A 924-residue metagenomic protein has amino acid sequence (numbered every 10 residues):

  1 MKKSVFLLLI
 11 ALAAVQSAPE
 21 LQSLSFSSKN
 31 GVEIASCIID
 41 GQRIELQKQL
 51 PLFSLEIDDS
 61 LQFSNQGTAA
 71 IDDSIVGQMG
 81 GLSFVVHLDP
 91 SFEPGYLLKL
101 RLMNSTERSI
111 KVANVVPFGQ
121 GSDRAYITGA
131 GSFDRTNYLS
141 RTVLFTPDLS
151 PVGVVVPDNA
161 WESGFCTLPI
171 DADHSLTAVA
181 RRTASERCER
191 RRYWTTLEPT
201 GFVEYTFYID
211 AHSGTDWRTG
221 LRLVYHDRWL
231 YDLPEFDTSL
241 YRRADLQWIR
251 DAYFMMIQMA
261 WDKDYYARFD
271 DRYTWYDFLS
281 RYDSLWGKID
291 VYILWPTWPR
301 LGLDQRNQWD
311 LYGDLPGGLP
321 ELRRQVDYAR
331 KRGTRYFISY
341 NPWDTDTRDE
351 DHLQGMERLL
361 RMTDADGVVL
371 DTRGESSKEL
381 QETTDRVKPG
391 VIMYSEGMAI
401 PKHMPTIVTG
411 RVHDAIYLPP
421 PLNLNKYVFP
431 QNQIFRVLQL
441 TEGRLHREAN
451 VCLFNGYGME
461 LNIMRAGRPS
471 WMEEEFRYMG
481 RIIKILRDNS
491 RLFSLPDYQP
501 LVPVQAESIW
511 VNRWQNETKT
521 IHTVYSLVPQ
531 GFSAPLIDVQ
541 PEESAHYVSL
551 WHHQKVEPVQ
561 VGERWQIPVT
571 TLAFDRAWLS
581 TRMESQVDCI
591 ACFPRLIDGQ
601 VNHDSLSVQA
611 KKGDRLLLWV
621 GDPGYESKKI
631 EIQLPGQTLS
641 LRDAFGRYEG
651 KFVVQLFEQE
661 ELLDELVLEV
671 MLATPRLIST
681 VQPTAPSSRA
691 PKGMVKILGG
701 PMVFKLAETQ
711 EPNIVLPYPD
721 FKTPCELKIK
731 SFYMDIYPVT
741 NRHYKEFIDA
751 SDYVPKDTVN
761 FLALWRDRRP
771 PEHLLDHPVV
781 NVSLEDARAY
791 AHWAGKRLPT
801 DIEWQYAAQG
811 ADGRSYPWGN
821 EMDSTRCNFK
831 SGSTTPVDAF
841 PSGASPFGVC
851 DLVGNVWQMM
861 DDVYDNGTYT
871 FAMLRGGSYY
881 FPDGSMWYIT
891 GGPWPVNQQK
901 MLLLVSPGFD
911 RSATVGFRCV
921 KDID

Functional and structural regions predicted by a protein language model:
L24-S28, V32-T274, L279-V291, G467-W471 (+4 more regions): Carbohydrate-recognition beta-sandwich/jelly-roll modules in extracellular/periplasmic carbohydrate-active proteins
V112-G119, V528-E543: Surface-exposed beta-strand/loop patches in extracellular or lumenal glycoproteins
T200-T206, G390, Y394-G397, K402-L536: Active-site-proximal substrate-binding groove within the catalytic cores of carbohydrate-active enzymes
A267, Y273-S377, D757, L762-A763 (+1 more regions): Aromatic-lined carbohydrate-binding/catalytic grooves of carbohydrate-active enzymes
T345-T363, V369, S377-V387, Y394-Y427: Substrate-binding cleft/loops of secretory-pathway carbohydrate-active enzymes
G562-F593: C-terminal beta-strand-rich structural cap/linker in extracellular carbohydrate-active enzymes
P683-L764, V780-E785, G854: A short glycine-rich, aromatic-capped structural motif
I697, V754, V759-L904, G908-A913: Functional-site microenvironments in short loops/helix caps that host divalent-cation chemistry
